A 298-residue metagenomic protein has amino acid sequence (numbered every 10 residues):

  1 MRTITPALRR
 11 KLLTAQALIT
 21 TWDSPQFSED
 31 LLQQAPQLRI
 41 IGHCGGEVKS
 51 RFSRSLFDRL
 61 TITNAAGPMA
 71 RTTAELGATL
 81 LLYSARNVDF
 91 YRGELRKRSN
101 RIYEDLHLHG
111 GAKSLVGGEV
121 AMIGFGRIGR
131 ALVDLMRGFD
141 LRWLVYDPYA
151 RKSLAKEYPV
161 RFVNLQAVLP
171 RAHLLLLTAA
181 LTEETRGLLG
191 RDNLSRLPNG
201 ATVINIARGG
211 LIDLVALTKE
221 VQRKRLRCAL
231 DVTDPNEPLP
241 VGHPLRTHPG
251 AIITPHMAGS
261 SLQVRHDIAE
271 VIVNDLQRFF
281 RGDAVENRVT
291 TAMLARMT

Functional and structural regions predicted by a protein language model:
M1-T63, G190: An N-terminal-biased, well-structured beta-alpha scaffold segment characteristic of Rossmann-like dinucleotide-binding
L13-T14, Q34-Q37, P170-R171, R196-N199 (+1 more regions): Alpha-helix C-terminal capping/helix-to-coil transition sites in glycosyltransferase folds
Q26-F27, P148-P244: Rossmann-like adenosine-cofactor binding region
C44-G45, L60-P68, L165-Q166, A207: Short beta->alpha connector loops at strand-helix junctions that form conserved, small/polar/Pro-enriched
L56, I62-T63, N199-T298: Rossmann-like dinucleotide-binding domain for NAD(H)/NADP(H)
L60, A65-E119, D134: Phosphate-binding beta-alpha-beta segment of Rossmann-like dinucleotide-binding domains, i.e., the NAD(P)
G118, F125-G126: Glycine-rich Rossmann-fold phosphate-binding loop(s) that bind the pyrophosphate of adenine dinucleotide cofactors
G129-R130: N-terminal Rossmann-fold NAD(P) dinucleotide-binding loop
